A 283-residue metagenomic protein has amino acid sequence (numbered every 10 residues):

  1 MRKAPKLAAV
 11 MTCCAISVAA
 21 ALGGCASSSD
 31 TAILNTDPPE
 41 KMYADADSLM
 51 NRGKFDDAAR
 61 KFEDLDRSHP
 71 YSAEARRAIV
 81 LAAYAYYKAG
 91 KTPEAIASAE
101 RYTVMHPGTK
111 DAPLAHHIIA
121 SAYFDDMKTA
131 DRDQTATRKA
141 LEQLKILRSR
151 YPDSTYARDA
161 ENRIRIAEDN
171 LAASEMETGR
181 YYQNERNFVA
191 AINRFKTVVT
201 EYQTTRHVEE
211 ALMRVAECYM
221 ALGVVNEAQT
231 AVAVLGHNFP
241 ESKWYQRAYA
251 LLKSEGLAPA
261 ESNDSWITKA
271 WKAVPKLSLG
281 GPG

Functional and structural regions predicted by a protein language model:
R2-L7, A20-G283: Acidic, polar-rich low-complexity tracts and alpha-helical solenoid repeat scaffolds
M11-A21: Bacterial N-terminal signal peptides
